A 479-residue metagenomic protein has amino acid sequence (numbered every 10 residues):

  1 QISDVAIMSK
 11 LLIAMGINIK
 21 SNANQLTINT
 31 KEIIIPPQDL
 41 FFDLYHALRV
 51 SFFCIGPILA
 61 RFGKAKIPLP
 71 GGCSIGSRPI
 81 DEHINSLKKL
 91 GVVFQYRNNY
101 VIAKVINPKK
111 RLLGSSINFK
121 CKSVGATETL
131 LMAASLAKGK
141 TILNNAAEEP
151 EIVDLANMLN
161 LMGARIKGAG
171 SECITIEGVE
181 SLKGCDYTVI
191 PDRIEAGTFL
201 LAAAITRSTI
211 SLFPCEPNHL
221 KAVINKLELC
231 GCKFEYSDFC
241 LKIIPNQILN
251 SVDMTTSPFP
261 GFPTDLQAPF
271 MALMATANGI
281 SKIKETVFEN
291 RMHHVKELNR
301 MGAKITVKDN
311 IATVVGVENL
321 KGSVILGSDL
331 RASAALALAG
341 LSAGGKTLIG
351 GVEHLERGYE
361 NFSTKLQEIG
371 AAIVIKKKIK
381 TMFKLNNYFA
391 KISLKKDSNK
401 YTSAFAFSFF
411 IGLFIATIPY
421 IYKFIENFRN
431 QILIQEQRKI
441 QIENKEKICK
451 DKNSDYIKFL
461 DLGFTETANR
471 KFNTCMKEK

Functional and structural regions predicted by a protein language model:
Q1-T381: Short, structured segments at the rim of ligand-binding sites
G16, K384, S393, N453-S454 (+1 more regions): Short, flexible coil/linker elements and helix-boundary hinge sites characteristic of intrinsically disordered
M382-F409: N-terminal positive-inside, membrane-proximal cytosolic segments immediately preceding the first
A404-Y420: Hydrophobic membrane-insertion alpha-helices, especially the h-region of bacterial N-terminal signal peptides
P419-K479: Post-signal/leader-peptide non-cytosolic segments of secretory proteins
